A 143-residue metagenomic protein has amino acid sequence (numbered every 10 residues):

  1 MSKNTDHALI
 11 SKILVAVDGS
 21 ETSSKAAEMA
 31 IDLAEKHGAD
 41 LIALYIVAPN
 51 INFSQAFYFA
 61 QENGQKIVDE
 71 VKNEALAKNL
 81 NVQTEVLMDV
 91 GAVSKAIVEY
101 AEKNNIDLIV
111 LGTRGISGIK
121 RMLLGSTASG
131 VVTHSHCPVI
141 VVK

Functional and structural regions predicted by a protein language model:
M1-K3, E102-K143: Gly/Ser-rich helix-loop-strand patches that form or flank binding pockets for ribonucleotide-derived cofactors
M1-N4, A77-I109: Structural beta-alpha unit
T5-A56, E74, K78, Q83: Small/aliphatic-rich secondary-structure junction motif
A26, F53-Q55, K95-A96, R121-L123: Short, well-ordered secondary-structure micro-motifs
M29, E62-V71, A96-V98: Short, solvent-exposed amphipathic alpha-helices that sit in or adjacent to ligand/effector-binding or catalytic
Q55-N63: Alpha-helix N-cap and loop-to-helix initiation/capping positions
